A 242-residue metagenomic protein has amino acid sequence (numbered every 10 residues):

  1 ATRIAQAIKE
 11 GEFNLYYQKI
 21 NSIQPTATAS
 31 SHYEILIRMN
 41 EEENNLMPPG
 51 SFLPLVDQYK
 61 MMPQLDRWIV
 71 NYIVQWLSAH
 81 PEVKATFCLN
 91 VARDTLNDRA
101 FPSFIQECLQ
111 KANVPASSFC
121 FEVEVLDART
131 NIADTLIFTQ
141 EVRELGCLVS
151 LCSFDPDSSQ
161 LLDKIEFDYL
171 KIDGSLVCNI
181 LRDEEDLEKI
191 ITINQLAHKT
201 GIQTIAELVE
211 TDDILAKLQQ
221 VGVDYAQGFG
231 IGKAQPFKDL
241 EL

Functional and structural regions predicted by a protein language model:
A1-L55, E122, L151, Q227 (+1 more regions): Active-site core of bacterial EAL-family cyclic-dinucleotide phosphodiesterase domains
A1-N14, V56-K60, T95, F101-P102 (+2 more regions): C-di-GMP signaling machinery
Q18-I20, L89, E210: A short beta-strand signature of PAS-family and PAS-like sensory folds
P25, S30-E34, Y59-D134, L148 (+1 more regions): Catalytic core of bacterial c-di-GMP phosphodiesterases, primarily the EAL and HD-GYP domains, capturing alpha-helical
E42-E43, A92-N97, S118-N131, L145-L242: EAL-family c-di-GMP phosphodiesterase catalytic domain
G50-P54, P63, Q140: Conserved long alpha-helical elements within nucleotide-processing catalytic cores of c-di-GMP signaling and class III
S103-E107, D134-I137, E184-I191: Charged helix-capping and loop-helix junction motifs
